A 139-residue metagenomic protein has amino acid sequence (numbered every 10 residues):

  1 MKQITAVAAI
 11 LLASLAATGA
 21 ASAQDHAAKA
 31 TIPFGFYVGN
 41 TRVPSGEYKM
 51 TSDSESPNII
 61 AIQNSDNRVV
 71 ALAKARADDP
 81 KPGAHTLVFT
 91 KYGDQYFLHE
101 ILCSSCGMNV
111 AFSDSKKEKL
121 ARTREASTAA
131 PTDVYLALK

Functional and structural regions predicted by a protein language model:
M1-V7: Bacterial N-terminal signal peptides that target proteins for export
V7-S14: Sec-dependent N-terminal signal peptides
A21-A30: Cleaved targeting-peptide boundary
G46-M50: A short tyrosine-centered beta-strand micro-motif
A75-K139: Beta-strand-rich cores of mature extracytoplasmic or soluble domains
